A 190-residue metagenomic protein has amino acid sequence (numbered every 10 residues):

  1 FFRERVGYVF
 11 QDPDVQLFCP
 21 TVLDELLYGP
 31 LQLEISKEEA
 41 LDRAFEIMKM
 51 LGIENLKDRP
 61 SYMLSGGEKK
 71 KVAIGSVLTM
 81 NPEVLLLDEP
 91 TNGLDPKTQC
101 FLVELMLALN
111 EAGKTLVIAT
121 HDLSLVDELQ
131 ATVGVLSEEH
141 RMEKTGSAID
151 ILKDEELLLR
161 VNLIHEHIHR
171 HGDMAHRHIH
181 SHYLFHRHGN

Functional and structural regions predicted by a protein language model:
E38-L56: Conserved ABC ATPase "signature" region
P60-L64, E68: Conserved ABC ATPase signature
L85-D88: Catalytic Walker B motif of ABC-type/P-loop ATPase nucleotide-binding domains
P96-K97: Helix N-cap at the start of a conserved alpha-helix in ABC-type nucleotide-binding domains
T120-H121: H-loop/switch region of ABC-family ATPase nucleotide-binding domains
A131-S147: H-loop (His-switch) and adjacent beta-strand-loop-beta switch element of ABC-type ATPase nucleotide-binding domains
K153-N190: ABC ATPase nucleotide-binding domains
